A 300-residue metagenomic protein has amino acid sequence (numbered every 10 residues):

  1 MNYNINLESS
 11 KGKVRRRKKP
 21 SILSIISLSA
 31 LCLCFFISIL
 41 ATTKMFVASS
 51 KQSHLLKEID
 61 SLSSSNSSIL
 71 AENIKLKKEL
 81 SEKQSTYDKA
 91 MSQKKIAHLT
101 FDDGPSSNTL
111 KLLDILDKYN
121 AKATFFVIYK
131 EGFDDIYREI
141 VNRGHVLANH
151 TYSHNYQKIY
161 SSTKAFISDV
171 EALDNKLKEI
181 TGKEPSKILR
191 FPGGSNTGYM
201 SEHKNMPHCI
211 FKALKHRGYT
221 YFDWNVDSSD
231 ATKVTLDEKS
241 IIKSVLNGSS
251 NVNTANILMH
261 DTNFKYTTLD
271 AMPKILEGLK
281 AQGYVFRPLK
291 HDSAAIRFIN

Functional and structural regions predicted by a protein language model:
M1-I22: N-terminal Lys/Arg-rich, disordered targeting/topogenic segments
S21-S24, A48: Flexible coil/loop interruptions and hinge/linker segments embedded within long fibrous stalks
I26-K44: Hydrophobic membrane-insertion alpha-helices, especially the h-region of bacterial N-terminal signal peptides
C34, V127-K130, A271, V285: Hydrophobic, well-ordered secondary-structure segments that either form specific early membrane-associated helices used
M45-I96: N-terminal, intrinsically disordered, polar/charged segments of Gram-positive cell-envelope systems that serve as
K75-A165, D169-S186, G278, A294: Active-site beta->alpha N-cap acidic-glycine motif
K111, H154-L258, T262-K280, Y284 (+2 more regions): Catalytic domains of cell-wall/extracellular-matrix polysaccharide-remodeling enzymes, centered on de-N-acetylation
T124-F126, A148, R190, F222 (+1 more regions): Structural detector of well-ordered beta-strand residues that form the stable sheet scaffold of enzyme domains
